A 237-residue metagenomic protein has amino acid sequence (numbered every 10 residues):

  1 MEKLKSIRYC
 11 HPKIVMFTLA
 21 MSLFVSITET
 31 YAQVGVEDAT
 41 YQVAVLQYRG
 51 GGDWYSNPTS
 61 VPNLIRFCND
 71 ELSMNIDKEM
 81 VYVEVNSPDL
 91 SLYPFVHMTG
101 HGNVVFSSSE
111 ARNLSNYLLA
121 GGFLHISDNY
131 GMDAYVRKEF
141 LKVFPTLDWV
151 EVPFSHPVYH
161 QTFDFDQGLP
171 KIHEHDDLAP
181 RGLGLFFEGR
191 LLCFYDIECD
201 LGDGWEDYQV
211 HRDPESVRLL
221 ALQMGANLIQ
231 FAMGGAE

Functional and structural regions predicted by a protein language model:
M1-C10: N-terminal secretory signal peptides that target proteins for export/translocation
K13-S26: Bacterial N-terminal signal peptides
Y31-F95, T99-G102, D200-L201, W205-E237: Aromatic-Pro/Gly-enriched surface loop or interdomain linker that acts as a lid/target-recognition segment
V34-A39, P88-L92, L118-L119, L178-A179 (+1 more regions): Extracellular/periplasmic catalytic domains that process cell-envelope and extracellular macromolecules
T40-Q42, G50-G51, T59-S60, D133-Q209 (+1 more regions): An acidic, glycine-rich "communication" segment
V43, F95-A134: Short alpha-beta junction capping motif
M74-E84, I126-N129, L147-S155: Surface-exposed patches in mature extracellular/periplasmic domains of secreted proteins
K78-V85, S107-N113, D177-R181: Alpha-helical scaffolding within the catalytic cores of extracellular/periplasmic polymer-degrading hydrolases
